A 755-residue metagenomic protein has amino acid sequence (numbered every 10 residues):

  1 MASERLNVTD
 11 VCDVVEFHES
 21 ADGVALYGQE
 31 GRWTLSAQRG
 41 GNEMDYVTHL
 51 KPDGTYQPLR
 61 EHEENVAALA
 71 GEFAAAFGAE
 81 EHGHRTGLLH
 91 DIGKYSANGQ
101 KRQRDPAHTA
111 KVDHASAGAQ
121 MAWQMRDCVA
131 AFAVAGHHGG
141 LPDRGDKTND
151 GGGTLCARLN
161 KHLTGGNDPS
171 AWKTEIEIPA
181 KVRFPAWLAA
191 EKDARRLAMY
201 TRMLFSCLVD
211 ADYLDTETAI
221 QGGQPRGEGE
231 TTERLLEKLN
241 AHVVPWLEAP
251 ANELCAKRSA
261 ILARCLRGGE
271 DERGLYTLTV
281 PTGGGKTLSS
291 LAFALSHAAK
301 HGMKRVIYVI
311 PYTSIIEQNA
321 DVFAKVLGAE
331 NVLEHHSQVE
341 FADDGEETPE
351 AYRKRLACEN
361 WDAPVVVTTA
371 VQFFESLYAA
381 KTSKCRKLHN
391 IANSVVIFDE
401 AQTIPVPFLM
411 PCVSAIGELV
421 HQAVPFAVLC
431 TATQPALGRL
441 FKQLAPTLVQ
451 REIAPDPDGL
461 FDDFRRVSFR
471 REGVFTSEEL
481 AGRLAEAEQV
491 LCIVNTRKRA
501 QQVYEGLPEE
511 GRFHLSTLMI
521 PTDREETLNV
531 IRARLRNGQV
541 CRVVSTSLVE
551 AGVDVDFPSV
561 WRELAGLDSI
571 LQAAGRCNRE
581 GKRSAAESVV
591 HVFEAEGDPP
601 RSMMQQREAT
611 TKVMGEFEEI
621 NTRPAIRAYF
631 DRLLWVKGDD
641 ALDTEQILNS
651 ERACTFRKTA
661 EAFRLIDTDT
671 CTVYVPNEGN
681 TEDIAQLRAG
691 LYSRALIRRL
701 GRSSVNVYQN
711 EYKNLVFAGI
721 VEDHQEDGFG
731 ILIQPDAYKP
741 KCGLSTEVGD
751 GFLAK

Functional and structural regions predicted by a protein language model:
R5, D22, L26, L35-A241: Accessory nucleic-acid engagement/destabilization modules that flank
A130, V420, E479-A487, I493 (+9 more regions): C-terminal helicase lobe and adjacent C-terminal extensions/tails of nucleic-acid helicase motors
E272-A294: Walker A/P-loop
L278-G284, E400-L440: Conserved helicase ATPase motor motifs in RecA-like P-loop NTPase domains
K304-V326: Conserved Walker A/P-loop ATP-binding site and its immediately adjacent core in helicase/helicase-like ATPase domains
G328-Y378: Inter-Walker segment of RecA-like/P-loop motor cores
E334-E346, N495-K498, F513-L528, T546-E550: Conserved helicase motor
T433-L484: Interdomain hinge/linker at the junction between the two RecA-like core domains of SF2 helicases
